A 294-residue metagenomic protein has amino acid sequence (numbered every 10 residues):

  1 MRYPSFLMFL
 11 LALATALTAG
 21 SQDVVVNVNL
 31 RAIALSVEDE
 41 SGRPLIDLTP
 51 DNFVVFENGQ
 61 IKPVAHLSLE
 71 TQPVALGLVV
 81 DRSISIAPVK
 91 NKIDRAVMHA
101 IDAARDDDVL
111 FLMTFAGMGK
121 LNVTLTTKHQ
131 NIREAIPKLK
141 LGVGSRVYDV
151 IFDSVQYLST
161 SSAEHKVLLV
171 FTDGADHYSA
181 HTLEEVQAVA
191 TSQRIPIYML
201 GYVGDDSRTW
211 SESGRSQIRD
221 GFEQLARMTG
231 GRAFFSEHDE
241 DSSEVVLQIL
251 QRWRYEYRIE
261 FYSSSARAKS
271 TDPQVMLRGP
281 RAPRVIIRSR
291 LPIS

Functional and structural regions predicted by a protein language model:
M1-Y3: N-terminal secretory signal peptides that target proteins for export/translocation
S5-A16: Bacterial N-terminal signal peptides
A19-S294: Scaffold/interface architecture of coatomer-like assemblies
